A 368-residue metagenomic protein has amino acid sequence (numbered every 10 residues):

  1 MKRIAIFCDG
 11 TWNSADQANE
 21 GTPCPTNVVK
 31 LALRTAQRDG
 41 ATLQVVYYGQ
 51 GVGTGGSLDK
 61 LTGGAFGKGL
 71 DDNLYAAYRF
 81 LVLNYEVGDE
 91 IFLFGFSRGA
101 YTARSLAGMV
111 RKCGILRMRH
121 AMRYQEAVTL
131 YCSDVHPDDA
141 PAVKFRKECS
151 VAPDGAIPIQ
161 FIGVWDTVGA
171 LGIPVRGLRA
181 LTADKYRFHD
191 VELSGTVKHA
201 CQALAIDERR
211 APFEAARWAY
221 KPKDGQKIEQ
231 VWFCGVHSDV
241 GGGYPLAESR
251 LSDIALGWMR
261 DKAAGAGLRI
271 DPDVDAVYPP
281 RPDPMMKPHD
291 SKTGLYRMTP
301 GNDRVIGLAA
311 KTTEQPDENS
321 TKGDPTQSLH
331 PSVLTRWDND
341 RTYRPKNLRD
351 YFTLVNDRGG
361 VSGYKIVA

Functional and structural regions predicted by a protein language model:
M1-A368: Active-site- or binding-pocket-proximal scaffold segments within functional domains
